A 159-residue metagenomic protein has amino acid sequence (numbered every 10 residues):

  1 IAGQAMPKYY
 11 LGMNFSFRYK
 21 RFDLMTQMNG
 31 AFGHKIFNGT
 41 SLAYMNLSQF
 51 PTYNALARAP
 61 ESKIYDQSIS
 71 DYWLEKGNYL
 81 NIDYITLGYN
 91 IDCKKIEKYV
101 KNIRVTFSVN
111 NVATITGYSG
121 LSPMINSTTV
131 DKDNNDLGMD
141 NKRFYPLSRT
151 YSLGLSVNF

Functional and structural regions predicted by a protein language model:
I1-A5, V100, N110-G120: Conserved small-residue
I1-M6, D23-N78, D83-I85, M124-D133: Surface-exposed, extracytoplasmic segments of Gram-negative outer-membrane nutrient-acquisition systems
P7-L11, N78-D83, K101, L147-Y151: Residues that define the transmembrane beta-barrel architecture of outer-membrane proteins
N14-R18, G88-D92, F144, S156-N158: Transmembrane beta-barrel domains of outer membrane proteins
R21-L24, K94-K95: Repeated loop/turn-to-beta-strand initiation elements of outer-membrane beta-barrel proteins
T26, V105-F107, L155: Membrane-embedded beta-strand positions of outer-membrane beta-barrel proteins
T52, L56, Y65-I69, T116-F159: C-terminal beta-signal and terminal closure region of outer-membrane beta-barrel proteins
C93-V105: Short loop/turn motifs that connect adjacent beta-strands in outer-membrane beta-barrel proteins
